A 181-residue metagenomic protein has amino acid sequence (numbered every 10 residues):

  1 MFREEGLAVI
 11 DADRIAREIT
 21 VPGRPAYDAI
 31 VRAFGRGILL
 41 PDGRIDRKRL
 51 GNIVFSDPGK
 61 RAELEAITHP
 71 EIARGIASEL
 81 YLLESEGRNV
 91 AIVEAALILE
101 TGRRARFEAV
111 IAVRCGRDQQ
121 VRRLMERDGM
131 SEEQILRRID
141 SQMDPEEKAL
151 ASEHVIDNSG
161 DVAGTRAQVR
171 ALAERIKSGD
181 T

Functional and structural regions predicted by a protein language model:
M1, E18, I53, K60-E63 (+6 more regions): Residue-level recognition of specific faces of alpha-helices
M1-I10: A conserved segment at the C-terminal end of the G1
R14-R17, C115-D118, R137-D140, V162: Short, acidic/turn-prone active-site loops that include or flank metal/cofactor- and phosphate-binding residues
R14-V90: ATP-dependent small-molecule kinase phosphotransfer cores that center on conserved nucleotide phosphate-binding segments
I45, I67-T68, C115, D140-M143 (+1 more regions): Short beta->alpha linker loops
I76, R104-R106, R122, E126 (+1 more regions): Small-molecule kinase domains that catalyze NTP-dependent phosphoryl transfer to phosphate-bearing small molecules
A77-S85, N89-E126: ATP-dependent NMP and nucleoside kinases share a basic, alpha-helical "lid"
